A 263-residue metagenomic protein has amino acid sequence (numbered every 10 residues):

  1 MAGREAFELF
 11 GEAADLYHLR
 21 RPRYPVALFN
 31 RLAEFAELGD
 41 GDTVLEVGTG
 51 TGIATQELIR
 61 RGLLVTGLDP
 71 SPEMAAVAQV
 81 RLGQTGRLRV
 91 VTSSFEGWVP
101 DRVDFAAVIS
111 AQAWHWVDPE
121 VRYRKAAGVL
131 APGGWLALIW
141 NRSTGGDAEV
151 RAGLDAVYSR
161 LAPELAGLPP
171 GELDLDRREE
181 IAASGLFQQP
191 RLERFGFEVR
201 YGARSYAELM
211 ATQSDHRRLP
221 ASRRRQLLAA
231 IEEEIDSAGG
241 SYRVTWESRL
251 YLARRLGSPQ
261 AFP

Functional and structural regions predicted by a protein language model:
M1-G39: Conserved class I S-adenosyl-L-methionine
T43-L45, T51-W98: Class I SAM-dependent methyltransferase SAM/SAH-binding core
W98-A107: A short acidic, Gly/Pro-enriched loop at the edge of an enzyme's catalytic core that lines a small-molecule cofactor
Q112: Short catalytic micro-motifs in class I SAM-dependent methyltransferases
V117-A126: A short, conserved alpha-helix within the catalytic core of class I
A127-V199: Conserved catalytic/acceptor-binding region of the Class I
L175-P263: Conserved Class I S-adenosyl-L-methionine
